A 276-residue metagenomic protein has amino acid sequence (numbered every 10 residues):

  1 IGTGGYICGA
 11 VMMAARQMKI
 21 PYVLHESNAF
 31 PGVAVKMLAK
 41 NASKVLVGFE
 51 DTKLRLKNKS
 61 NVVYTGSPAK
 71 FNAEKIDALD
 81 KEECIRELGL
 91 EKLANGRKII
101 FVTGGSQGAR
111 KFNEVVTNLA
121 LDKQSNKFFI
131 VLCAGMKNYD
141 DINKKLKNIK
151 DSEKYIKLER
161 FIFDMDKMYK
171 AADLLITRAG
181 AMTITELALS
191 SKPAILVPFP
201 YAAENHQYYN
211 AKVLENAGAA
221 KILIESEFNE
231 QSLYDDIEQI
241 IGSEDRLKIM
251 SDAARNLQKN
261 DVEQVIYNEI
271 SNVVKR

Functional and structural regions predicted by a protein language model:
I1-M18: An aromatic- and histidine-rich active-site surface loop
M13, D166, I184-K192, K212: Short alpha-helical segment that forms part of, or immediately flanks, the ligand-binding pocket in carbohydrate-active
R16-E82, L90-E91: Active-site-proximal region of nucleotide-activated glycan assembly enzymes, centered on histidine/acidic-rich loops
L79-R86, L90-L175, Y208-K212, N216 (+1 more regions): Donor-nucleotide binding loops and adjacent catalytic segments primarily of GT-B fold Leloir glycosyltransferases
I162, K170-T185, K192-P193: Acidic donor-binding loop of glycosyltransferase active sites
T177, P193-E204: Short hydrophobic beta-strand element within catalytic cores of glycosyltransferases and related nucleotide-activated
Q239, R246-N260: A short, well-ordered alpha-helix in the C-terminal region of glycosyltransferases
N260-R276: C-terminal alpha-helical cap of glycosyltransferases
